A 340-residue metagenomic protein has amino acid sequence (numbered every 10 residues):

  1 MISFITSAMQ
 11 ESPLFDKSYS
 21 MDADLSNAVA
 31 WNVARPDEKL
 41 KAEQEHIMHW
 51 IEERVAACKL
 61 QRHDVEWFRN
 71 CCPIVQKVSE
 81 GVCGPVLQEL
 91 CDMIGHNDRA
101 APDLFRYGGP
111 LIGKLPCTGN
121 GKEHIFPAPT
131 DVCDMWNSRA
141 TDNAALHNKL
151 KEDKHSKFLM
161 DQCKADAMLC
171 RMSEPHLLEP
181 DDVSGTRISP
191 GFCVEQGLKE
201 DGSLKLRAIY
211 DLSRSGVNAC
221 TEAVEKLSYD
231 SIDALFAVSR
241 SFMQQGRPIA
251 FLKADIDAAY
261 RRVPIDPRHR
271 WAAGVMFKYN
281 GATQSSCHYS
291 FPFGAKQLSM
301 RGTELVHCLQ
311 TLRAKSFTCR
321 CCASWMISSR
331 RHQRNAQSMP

Functional and structural regions predicted by a protein language model:
M1-K151: Non-catalytic, polymerase-adjacent accessory regions of viral genome-replication enzymes
S3, S20-D22, A30, K39 (+5 more regions): Ordered hydrophobic segments in well-structured contexts
Q88-R139, C193-R207, A258-S286, R301-T311: Reverse-transcriptase-like RNA-dependent polymerase core
N137-S138, D166, R320: Helix-boundary capping/turn motifs
D142, A282-C287, C322-S329: Glycine-rich, often proline-containing surface loops adjacent to acidic residues and nearby aromatics that form
L146, K154, F158, C163 (+1 more regions): Catalytic-core region of right-hand nucleic acid polymerases
H147-K151, E179-P180, M326-N335: Conserved short loop/turn motifs at secondary-structure junctions
S299-P340: Active-site palm subdomain of RNA-directed nucleic acid polymerases
